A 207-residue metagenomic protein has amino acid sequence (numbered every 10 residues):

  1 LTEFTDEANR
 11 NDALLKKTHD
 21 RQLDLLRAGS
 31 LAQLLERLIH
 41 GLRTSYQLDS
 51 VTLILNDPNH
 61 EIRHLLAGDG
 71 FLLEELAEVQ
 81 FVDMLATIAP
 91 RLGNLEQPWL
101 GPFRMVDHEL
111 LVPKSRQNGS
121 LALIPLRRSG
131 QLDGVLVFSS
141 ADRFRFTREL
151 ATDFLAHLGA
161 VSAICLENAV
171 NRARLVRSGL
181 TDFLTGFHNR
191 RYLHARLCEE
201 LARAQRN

Functional and structural regions predicted by a protein language model:
L1-L25: Signal-transmission linkers at sensory-effector interfaces
A28-D69: Helix-loop-beta substructure at the N-terminus of cytosolic sensory domains that couple signal/ligand detection
G70-K114: Regulatory sensory and allosteric helical modules in signal-transduction proteins and certain transcription factors
G119-R127: A short, aliphatic-rich beta-strand micro-motif
V135-F146: Short beta-strand-to-loop transition segments that serve as allosteric relay/switch motifs in sensory/regulatory domains
F146-E167, R174: Amphipathic alpha-helical "output/dimerization" segments
R177-A195: Conserved nucleotide-binding and Mg2+-coordinating catalytic segments in signaling enzymes
R190-N207: Short regulatory alpha-helical coupling segments that immediately precede and/or link into cyclic nucleotide signaling
